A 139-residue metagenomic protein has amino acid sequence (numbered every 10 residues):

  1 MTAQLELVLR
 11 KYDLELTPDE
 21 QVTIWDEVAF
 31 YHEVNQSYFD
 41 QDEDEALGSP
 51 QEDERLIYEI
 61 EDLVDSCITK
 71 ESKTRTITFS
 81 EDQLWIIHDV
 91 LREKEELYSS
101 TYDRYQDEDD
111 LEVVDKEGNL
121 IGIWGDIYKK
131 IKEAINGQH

Functional and structural regions predicted by a protein language model:
M1-H139: Positively charged, low-complexity terminal tracts and the immediately adjacent first secondary-structure elements
